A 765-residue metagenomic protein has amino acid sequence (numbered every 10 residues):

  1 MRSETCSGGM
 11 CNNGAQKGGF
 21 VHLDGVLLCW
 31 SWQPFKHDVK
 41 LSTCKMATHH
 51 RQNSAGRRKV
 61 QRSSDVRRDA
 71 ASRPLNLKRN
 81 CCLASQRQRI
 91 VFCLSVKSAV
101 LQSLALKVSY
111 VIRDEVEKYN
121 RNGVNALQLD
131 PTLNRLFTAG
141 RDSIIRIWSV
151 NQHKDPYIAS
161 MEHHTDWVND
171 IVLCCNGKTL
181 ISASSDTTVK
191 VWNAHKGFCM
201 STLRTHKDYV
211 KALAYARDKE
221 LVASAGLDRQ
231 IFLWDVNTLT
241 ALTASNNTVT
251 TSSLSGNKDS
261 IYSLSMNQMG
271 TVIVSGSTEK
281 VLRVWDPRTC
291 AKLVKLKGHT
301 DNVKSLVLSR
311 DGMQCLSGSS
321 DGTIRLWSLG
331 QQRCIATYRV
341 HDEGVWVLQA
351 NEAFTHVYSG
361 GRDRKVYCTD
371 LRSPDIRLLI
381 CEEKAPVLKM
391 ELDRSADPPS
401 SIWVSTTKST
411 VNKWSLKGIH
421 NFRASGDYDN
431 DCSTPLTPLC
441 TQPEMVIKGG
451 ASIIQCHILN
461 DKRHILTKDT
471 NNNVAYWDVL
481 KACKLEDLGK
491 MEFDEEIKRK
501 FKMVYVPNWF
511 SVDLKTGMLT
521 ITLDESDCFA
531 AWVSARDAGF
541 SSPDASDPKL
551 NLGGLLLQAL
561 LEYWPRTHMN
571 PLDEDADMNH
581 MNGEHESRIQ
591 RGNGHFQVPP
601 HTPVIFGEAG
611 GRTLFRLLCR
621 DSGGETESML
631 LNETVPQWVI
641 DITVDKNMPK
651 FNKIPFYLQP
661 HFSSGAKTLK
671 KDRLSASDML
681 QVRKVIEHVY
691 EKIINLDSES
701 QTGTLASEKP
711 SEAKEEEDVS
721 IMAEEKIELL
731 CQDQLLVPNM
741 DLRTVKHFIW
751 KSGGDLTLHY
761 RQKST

Functional and structural regions predicted by a protein language model:
R2-E4, C11, W30-W32, A47-A126 (+9 more regions): Intrinsically disordered, low-complexity acidic/Ser/Thr/Pro-rich linker and tail segments in large eukaryotic scaffolds
I112-Y119, Y157-H163, C199-T205, A225 (+7 more regions): Short C-terminal beta-strands that terminate individual repeats in beta-propeller domains, predominantly WD40 blades
L127-L133, I171-G177, A214-K219, S265-G270 (+4 more regions): Loop/turn segments within WD40 beta-propeller blades
A139-D142, A183-D186, S224-D228, V236 (+6 more regions): Conserved strand-to-loop turn within each blade of WD40 beta-propeller repeats
I145-V150, V189-W192, L213, I231-V236 (+9 more regions): WD40-repeat beta-propellers
P600-T765: Extended, C-terminal alpha-helical/coiled-coil scaffolding tails that mediate protein-protein interactions and assembly
